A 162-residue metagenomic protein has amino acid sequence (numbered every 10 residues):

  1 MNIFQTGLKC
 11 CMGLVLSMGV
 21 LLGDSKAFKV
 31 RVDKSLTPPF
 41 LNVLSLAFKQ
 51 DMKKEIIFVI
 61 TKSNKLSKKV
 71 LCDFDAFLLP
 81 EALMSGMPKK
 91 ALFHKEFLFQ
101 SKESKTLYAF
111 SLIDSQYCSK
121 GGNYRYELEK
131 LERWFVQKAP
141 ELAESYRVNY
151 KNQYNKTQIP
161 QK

Functional and structural regions predicted by a protein language model:
M1-G23: Classical Sec-dependent N-terminal signal peptides that target proteins to the secretory pathway
I3, F58, Y154-K156: Low-complexity intrinsically disordered segments
K26-K130: N-terminal segment of the mature folded domain
E55-S63, E144, V148, K162: Short beta-strand-to-loop elements that line the ligand-binding cleft of bilobed periplasmic-binding protein-like
Q116, G121-P160: Ligand-binding clefts/hinges and TM-proximal coupling segments of bilobed small-molecule sensing domains
